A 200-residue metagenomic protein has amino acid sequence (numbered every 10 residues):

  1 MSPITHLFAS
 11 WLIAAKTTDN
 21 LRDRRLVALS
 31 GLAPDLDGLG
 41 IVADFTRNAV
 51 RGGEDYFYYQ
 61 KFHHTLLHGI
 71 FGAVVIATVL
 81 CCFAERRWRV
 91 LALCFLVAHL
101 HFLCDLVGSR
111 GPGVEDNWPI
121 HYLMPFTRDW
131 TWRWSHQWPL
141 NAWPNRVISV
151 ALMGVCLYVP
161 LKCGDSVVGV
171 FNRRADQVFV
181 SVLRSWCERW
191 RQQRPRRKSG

Functional and structural regions predicted by a protein language model:
M1-G200: N-terminal membrane-targeting hydrophobic helices
